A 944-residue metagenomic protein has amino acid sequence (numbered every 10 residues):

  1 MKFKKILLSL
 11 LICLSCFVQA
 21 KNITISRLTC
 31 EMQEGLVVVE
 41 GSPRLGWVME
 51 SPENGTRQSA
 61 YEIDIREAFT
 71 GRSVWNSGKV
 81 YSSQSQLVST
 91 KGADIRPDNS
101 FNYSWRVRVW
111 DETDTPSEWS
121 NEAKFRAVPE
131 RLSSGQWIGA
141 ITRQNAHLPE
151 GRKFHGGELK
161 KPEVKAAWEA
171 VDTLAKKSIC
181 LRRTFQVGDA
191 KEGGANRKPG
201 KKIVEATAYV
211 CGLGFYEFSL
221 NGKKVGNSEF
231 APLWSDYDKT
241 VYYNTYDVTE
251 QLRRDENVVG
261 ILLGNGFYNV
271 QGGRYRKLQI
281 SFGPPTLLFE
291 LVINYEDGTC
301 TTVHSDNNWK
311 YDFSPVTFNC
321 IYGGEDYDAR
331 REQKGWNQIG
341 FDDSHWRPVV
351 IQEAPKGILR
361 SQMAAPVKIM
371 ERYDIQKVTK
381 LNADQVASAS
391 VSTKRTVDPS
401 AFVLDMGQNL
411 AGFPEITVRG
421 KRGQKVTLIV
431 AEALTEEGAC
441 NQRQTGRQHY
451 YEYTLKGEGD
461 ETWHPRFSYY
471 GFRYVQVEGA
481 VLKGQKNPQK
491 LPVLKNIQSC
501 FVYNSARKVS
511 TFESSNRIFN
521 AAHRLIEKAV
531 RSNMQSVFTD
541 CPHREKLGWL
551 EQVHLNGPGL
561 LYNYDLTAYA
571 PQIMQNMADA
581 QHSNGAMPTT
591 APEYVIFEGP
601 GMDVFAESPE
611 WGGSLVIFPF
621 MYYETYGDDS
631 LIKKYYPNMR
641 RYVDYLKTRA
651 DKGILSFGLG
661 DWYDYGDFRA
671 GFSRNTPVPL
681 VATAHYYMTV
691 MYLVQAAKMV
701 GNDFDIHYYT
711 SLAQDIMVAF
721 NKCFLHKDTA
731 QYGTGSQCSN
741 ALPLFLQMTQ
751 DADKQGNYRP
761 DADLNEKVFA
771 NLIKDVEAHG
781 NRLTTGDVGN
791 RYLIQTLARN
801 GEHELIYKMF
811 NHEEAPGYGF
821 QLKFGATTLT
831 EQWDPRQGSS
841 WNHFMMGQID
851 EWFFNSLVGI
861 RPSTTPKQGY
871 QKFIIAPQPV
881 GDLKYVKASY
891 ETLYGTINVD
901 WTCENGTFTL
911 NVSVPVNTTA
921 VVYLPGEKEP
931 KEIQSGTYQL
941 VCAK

Functional and structural regions predicted by a protein language model:
K2-S9: Sec-dependent signal peptide recognition, specifically the positively charged N-region followed immediately by
L11-Q19: Hydrophobic h-region of N-terminal signal peptides that target proteins for export in Gram-negative bacteria
I23-R544, E551-Q552, A568, N584 (+4 more regions): Extracellular/oxidizing-compartment recognition motifs
A206-V210, L220, F413-E432, V475-A480 (+5 more regions): Alpha-helical support elements that line or immediately flank enzyme active sites and cofactor-binding pockets
F215, T286, H304-N308, D312-F313 (+9 more regions): Active-site acid/base region of carbohydrate-active enzymes
K223-P232, D236-D238, E436-Q448, T567-F672 (+1 more regions): Helix-terminus loop motifs that line ligand-binding clefts
V259, Y327-D328, E545, N563 (+5 more regions): C-terminal capping/lid segments that line or modulate ligand- or cofactor-binding pockets
Q279, T286-E290, V303-W336, G340 (+4 more regions): Non-catalytic C-terminal accessory modules of carbohydrate-active enzymes
